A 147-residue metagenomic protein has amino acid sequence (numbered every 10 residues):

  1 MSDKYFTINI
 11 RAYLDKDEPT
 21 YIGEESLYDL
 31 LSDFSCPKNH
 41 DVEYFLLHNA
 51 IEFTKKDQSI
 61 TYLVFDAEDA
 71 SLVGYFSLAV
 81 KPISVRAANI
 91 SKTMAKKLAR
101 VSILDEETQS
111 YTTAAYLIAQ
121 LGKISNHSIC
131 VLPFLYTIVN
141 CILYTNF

Functional and structural regions predicted by a protein language model:
M1-C130, C141-F147: Non-catalytic substrate-recognition and accessory regions of acyl/acetyltransferase enzymes
L135-I138: Subset of Sec-pathway N-terminal targeting signals
